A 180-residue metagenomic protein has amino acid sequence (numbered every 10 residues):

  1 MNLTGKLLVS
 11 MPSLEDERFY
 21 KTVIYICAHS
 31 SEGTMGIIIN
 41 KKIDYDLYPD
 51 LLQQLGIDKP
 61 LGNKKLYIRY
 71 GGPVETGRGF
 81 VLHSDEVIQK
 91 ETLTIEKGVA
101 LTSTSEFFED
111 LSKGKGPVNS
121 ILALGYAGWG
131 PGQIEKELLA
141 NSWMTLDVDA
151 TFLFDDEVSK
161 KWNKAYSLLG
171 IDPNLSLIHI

Functional and structural regions predicted by a protein language model:
M1-A100, W162: A cross-family signal for N-terminal binding/gating loops and helix N-caps that shape access to the active site
G33, G125, A165: A residue-level signal for conserved active-site and pocket-lining positions in enzyme catalytic cores
E96-K97, E135-W143: Short, surface-exposed, charged loop/turn segments at secondary-structure junctions
T104-L138: Surface-exposed interaction patches
G116, A140-S142, D147-D149: Surface-exposed, charge/polar-rich loops and edge strands
A150-W162: Short, flexible loop segments at boundaries between secondary-structure elements
I178-I180: Conserved small/polar residues in nucleotide/adenosyl-binding loops
